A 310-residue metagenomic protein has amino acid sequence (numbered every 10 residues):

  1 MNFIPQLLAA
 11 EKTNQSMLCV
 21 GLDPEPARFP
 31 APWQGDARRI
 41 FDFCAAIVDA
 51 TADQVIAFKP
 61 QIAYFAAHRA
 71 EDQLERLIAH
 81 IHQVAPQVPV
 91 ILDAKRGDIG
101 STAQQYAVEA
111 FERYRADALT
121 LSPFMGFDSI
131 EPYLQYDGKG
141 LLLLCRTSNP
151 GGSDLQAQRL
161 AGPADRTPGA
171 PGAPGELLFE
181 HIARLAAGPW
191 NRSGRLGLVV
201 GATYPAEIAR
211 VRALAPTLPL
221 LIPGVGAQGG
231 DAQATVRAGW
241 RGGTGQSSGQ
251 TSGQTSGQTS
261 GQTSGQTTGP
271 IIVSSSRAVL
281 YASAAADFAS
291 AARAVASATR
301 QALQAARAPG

Functional and structural regions predicted by a protein language model:
M1-P60, F65-Q87, R166, D287-F288 (+1 more regions): Conserved N-terminal beta1-alpha1 strand-loop-helix module at the mouth
E11-T13, V48-Q54, I78-A85, P132-D137 (+3 more regions): Acidic (Asp/Glu)-rich catalytic clusters
V20, F58, D93, L119 (+3 more regions): Conserved, mostly hydrophobic/aromatic
P26, A31, D98-V199, T217: Conserved anion-binding
A67-Q83, I99-A103, P123-G138, A202-R212 (+1 more regions): Active-site-adjacent beta->alpha loops and helix N-cap segments on the catalytic face of soluble alpha/beta enzymes
A202-G245, G265-V273: A C-terminal functional module that forms or caps the active site or interfaces directly with catalytic machinery
T235-G242, Q266, P270, Y281-G310: C-terminal helical cap(s) of enzyme catalytic domains, especially alpha/beta-barrels
Q246-Q266: Long, intrinsically disordered low-complexity tandem-repeat segments
